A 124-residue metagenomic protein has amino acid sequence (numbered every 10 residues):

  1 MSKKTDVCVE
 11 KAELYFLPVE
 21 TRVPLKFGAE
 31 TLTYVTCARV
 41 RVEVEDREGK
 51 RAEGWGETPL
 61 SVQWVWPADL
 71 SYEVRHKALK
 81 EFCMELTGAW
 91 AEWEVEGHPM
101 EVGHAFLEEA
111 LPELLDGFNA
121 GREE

Functional and structural regions predicted by a protein language model:
M1-R41: Short, Gly/Pro- and small/polar-rich lid/capping loops
C8, A52-G54: Generic signature of intrinsically disordered, low-complexity, basic-rich segments and short cationic peptides
T36-D46, G56-T58: Short beta-strand elements
G54-E124: Metal- or metallocofactor-binding catalytic centers and their adjacent structured scaffolds across diverse enzyme
